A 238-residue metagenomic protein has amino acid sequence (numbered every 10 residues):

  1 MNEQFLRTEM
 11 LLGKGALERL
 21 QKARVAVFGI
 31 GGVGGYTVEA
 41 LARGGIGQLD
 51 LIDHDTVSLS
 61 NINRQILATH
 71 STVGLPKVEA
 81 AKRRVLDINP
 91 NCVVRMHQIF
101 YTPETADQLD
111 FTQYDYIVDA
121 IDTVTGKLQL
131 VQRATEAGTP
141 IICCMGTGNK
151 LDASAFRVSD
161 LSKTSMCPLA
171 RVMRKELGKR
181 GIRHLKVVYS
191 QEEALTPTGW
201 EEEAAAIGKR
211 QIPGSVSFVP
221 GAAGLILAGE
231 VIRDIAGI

Functional and structural regions predicted by a protein language model:
M1-A26: N-terminal charged helix/coil linker that caps or initiates catalytic domains
N2, L109-Q113, I121-G126, E136 (+3 more regions): Glycine-rich phosphate/adenylate-binding loop
V27-G29, I52: Conserved N-terminal Rossmann-fold NAD(P)-binding element of oxidoreductases
V33-G34: Hydrophobic/small residue at the entry helix of a nucleotide-binding pocket
A42-Q48, E136: Conserved S-adenosyl-L-methionine
L51-N89: Glycine-rich phosphate-binding loop and adjoining beta1-alpha1-beta2 segment of Rossmann-like nucleotide-binding folds
Q98-A106: Conserved SAM/SAH-binding loop
